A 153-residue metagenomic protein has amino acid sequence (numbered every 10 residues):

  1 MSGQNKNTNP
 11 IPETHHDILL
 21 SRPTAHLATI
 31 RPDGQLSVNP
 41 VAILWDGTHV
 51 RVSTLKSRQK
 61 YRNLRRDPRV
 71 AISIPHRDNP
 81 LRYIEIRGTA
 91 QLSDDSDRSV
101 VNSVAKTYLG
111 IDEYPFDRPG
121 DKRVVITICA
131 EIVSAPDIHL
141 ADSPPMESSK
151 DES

Functional and structural regions predicted by a protein language model:
S2-A25: Short, basic/aromatic recognition patches
S2-N7, L55-P75, I111, P115: Short, solvent-exposed cationic patches
S2-P10, R82-S153: Charged, gly/pro-rich active-site loop segments
I11-H15, K60, V100: Hydrophobic alpha-helical segments typical of transmembrane helices and their membrane-interface/capping positions
H16-D17, A42, R62, F116-R118: Short secondary-structure boundary/capping segments
I18-L19, L64, V104, I128: A generic structural signal for nonpolar/aromatic side chains embedded in well-ordered alpha-helices
R22-L55, R62-L64, V70-I74, Y83-E85: Short beta-strand segments
R58-K60, N79, D142: Short, surface-exposed beta-strand-loop junctions and turns on beta-sheet-rich folds
